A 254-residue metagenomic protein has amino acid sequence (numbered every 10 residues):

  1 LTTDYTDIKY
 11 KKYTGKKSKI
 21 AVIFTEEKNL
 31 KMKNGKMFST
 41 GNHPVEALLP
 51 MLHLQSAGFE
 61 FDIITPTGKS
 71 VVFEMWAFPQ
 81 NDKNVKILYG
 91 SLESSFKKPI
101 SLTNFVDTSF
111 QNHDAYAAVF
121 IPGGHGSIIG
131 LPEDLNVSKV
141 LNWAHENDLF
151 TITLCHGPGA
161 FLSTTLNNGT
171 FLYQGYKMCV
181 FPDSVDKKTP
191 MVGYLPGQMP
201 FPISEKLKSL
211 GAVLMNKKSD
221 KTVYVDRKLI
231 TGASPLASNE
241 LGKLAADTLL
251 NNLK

Functional and structural regions predicted by a protein language model:
L1-N147, A160-K254: Extended, subdomain-level signal for the structured scaffold at the beginning of enzyme domains
T151-I152: Conserved, well-structured core segments that form or line functional sites
H156-P158: Conserved active-site segments centered on acidic
